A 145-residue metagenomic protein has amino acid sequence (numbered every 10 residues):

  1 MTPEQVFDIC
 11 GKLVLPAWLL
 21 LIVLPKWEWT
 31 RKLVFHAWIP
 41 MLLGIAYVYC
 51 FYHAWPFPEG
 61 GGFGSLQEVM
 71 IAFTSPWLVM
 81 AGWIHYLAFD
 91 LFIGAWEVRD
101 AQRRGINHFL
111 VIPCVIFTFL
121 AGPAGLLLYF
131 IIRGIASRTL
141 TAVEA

Functional and structural regions predicted by a protein language model:
M1-P3, E68-G82: Short aromatic-rich membrane-water interface segments that cap or initiate transmembrane helices in multi-pass membrane
Q5-V14, M80-I84: Structural signature of hydrophobic alpha-helical transmembrane segments
I9-R31: N-terminal signal-anchor/start-transfer transmembrane helix
P16, L91-V98: Alpha-helical transmembrane segments of polytopic integral membrane proteins, especially the permease/helical cores
E28-Y49: Loop-to-helix transition at the N-terminal end of transmembrane alpha-helices
G44-G61: Transmembrane alpha-helix/helix-exit interface in multi-pass inner-membrane proteins
I112-I135: Hydrophobic, aromatic-rich membrane-embedded alpha-helical segments
